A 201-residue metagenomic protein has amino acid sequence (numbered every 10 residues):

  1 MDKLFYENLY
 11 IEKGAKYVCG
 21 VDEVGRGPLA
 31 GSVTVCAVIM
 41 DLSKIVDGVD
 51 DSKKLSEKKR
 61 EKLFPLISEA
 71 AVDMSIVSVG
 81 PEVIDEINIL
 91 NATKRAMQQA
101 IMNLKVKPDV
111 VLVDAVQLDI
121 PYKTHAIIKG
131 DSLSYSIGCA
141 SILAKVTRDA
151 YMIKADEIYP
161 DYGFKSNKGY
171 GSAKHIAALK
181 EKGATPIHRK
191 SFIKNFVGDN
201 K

Functional and structural regions predicted by a protein language model:
M1-K201: RNase H-like, Mg2+-dependent phosphodiesterase core, and more generally RNA phosphate-backbone-engaging helix-loop
